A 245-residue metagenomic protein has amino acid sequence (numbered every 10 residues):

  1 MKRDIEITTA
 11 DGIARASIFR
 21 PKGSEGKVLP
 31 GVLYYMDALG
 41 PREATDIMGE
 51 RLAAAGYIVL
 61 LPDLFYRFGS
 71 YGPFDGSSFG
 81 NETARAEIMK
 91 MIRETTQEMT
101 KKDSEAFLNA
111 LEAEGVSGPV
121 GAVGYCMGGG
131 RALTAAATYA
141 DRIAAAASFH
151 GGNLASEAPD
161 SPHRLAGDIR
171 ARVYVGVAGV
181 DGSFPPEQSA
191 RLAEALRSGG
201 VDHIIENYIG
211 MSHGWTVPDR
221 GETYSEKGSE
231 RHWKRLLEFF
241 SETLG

Functional and structural regions predicted by a protein language model:
M1-G245: N-terminal cap/leader regions of alpha/beta-hydrolase-fold enzymes, predominantly small-molecule hydrolases
